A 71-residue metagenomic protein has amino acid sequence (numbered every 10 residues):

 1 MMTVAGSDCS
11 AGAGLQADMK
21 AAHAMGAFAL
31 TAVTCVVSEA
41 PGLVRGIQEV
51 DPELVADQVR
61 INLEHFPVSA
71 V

Functional and structural regions predicted by a protein language model:
M1-T3, M19-A70: Conserved N-terminal subdomain of the carbohydrate kinase-like
T3-G12: Short, glycine-rich nucleotide/cofactor-binding loops
G12-A13, E53: Residue-level recognition of alpha-helix initiation/capping sites
